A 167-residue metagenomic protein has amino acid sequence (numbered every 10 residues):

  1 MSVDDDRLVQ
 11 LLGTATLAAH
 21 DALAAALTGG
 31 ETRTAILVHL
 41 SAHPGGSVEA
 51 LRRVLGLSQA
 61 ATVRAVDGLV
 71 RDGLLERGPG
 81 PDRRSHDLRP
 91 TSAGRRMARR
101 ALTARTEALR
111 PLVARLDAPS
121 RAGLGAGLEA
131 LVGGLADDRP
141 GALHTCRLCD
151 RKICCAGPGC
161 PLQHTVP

Functional and structural regions predicted by a protein language model:
M1-T28: N-terminal leader segment of winged-helix/HTH proteins
D4, L8, T32-R33, A93 (+1 more regions): N-terminal positioning helix adjacent to the helix-turn-helix/winged-helix DNA-binding module
R7, L11-T14, R100, G123 (+1 more regions): Charged, amphipathic alpha-helical oligomerization/scaffolding segments
A15-L23, L55, M97, A101-L116 (+2 more regions): Alpha-helical linker/hinge and terminal dimerization helices associated with HTH transcriptional regulators
H20-A60, D72, A142-T145: N-terminal helix-turn-helix DNA-binding core of bacterial DNA-binding proteins
D67-A122: Charged, amphipathic alpha-helical coiled-coil/dimerization segments
A122, A126-P167: C-terminal regulatory/oligomerization modules of transcriptional regulators
